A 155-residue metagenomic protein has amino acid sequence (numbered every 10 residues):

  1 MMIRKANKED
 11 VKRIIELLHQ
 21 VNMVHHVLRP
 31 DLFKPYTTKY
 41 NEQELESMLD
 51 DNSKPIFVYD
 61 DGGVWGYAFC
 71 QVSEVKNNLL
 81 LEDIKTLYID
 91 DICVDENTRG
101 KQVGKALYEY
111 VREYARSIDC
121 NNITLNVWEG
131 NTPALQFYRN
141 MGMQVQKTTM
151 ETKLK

Functional and structural regions predicted by a protein language model:
M2-E16, H25: A short beta-loop-alpha structural element at the N-terminal edge of CoA-dependent acyl/N-acetyltransferase catalytic
M23-L45: Conserved GNAT-fold acetyl-CoA-binding loop/helix
Q43-V58: A short helix-loop-beta-strand connector motif used in the catalytic cores of GNAT acetyltransferases and, in some
V58, G63-V72, Y88, C93: Conserved beta-strand in the GNAT
D91-V94, G100-E113, N140: Conserved acetyl-CoA-binding loop-helix of GNAT-fold acetyltransferases
K105, E109, S117, E129-K147: Conserved active-site alpha-helix within GNAT-family acetyltransferase domains
A115-N126: Conserved GNAT acetyl-CoA-binding A-motif
T124-A134, E151-K155: Conserved beta-strand-loop-alpha-helix junction that forms the acyl-donor binding cleft
